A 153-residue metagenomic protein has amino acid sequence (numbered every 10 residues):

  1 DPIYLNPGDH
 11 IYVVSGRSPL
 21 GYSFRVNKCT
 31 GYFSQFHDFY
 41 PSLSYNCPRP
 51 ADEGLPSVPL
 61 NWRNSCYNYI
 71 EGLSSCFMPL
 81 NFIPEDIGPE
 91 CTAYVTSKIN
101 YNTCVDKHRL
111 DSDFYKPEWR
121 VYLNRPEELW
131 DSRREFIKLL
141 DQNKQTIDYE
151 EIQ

Functional and structural regions predicted by a protein language model:
D1-Q153: Activation on beta-sandwich/Ig-like modules and their edge loops
